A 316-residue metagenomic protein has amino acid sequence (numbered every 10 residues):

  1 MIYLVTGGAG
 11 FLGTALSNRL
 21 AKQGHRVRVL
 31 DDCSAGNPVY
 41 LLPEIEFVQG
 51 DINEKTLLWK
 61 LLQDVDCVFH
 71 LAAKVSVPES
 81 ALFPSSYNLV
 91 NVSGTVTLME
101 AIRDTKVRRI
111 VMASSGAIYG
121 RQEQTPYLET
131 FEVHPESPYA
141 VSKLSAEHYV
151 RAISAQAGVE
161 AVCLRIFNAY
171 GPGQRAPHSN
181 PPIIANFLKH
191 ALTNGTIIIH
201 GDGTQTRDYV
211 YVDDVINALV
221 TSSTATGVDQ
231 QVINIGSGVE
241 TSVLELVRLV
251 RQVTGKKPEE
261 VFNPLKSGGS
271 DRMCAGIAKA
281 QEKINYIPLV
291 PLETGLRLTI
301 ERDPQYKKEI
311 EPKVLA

Functional and structural regions predicted by a protein language model:
M1-F167, V290, R302, Y306-E309 (+1 more regions): N-terminal Rossmann-like NAD(P)+-binding domain of SDR-like oxidoreductases, especially those catalyzing
L16, L219-S223, V247-V250, L296-D303: Hydrophobic "lid"/C-terminal helical patch of Rossmann-like NAD(P)-dependent dehydrogenase/epimerase domains
N53, L82, V90-S93, S137 (+6 more regions): Residue-level signal for the nucleotide or nucleotide-sugar donor/cofactor binding architecture
V68, V215, L219, I235 (+3 more regions): Non-catalytic, hydrophobic alpha-helical segments
L144, A169-A185, T193-G195, H200 (+5 more regions): Glycine/proline-rich active-site loop of Rossmann-fold NAD(P)-dependent oxidoreductases
S145, Y149, I153, I183 (+2 more regions): Hydrophobic alpha-helix immediately C-terminal to the catalytic Tyr-X-X-X-Lys motif of short-chain
D202, Q230-I233, T241-V247, G255-R272 (+2 more regions): C-terminal "lid/loop" region of Rossmann-like NAD(P)-dependent oxidoreductases
V212, N263-P291, L298, Y306 (+1 more regions): Conserved C-terminal active-site "lid" loop/helix of NAD(P)H-dependent oxidoreductases that clamps the redox cofactor
